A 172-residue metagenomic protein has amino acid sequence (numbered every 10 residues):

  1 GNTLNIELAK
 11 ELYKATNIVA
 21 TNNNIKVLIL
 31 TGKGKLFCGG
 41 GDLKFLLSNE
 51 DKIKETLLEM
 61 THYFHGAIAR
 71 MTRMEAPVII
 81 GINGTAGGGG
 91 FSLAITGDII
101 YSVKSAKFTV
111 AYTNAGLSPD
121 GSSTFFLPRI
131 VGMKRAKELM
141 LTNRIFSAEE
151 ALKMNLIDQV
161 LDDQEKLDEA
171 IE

Functional and structural regions predicted by a protein language model:
G1, K35-C38, G87-G88, T109: Short, active-site-adjacent cap segments at secondary-structure transitions
G1-K33, A69: Conserved CoA-thioester-binding segment of acyl-CoA-metabolizing enzymes
G1-N2, L36, L117, Q159: Short strand->helix junction
N2-N5, H65, N83, N143: Asparagine-centered polar/low-complexity signal
I6-E7, G41, S92, S122: Generic recognition of short, well-ordered alpha-helical segments
K10, G32-A67, N114-G116: Glycine- (often His-adjacent) and acidic-residue-rich active-site loop that binds/positions the CoA thioester
V27-I29, I53, I99: Short, Asp-centered acidic motifs that coordinate Mg2+ and/or phosphate in catalytic or ligand-binding sites
A69-E172: Crotonase-fold acyl-CoA enzyme core
